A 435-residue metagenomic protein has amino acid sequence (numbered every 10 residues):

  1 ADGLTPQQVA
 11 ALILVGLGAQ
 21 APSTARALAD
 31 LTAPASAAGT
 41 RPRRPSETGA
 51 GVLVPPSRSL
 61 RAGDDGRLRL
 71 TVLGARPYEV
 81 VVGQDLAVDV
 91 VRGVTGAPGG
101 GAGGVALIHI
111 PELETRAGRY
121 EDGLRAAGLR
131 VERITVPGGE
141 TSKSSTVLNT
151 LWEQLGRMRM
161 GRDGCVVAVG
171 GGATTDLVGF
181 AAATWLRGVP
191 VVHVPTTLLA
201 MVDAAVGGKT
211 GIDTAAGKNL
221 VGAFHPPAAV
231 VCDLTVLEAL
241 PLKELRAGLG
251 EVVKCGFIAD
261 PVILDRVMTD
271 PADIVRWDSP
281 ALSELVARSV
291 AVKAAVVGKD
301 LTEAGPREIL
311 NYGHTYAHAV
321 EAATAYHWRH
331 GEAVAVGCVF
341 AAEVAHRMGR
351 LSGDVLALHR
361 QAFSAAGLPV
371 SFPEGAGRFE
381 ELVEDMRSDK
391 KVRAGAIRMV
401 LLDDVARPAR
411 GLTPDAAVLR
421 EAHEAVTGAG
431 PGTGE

Functional and structural regions predicted by a protein language model:
D2-R43: C-terminal peripheral helix-coil segments that are non-catalytic and often amphipathic
R41, D65, G250-V253, R350-E435: C-terminal charged capping/lid subdomain of soluble metabolic enzymes
G49-C165: ATP/NTP phosphate-donor binding region
G100, R159-G161, T184-L186, I212-T214 (+5 more regions): Solvent-exposed alpha-helices and their adjacent loops that cap or buttress functional pockets in soluble metabolic
A173-F180, M201-V202, H318-A319: Short glycine/serine/threonine-rich phosphate/pyrophosphate-binding segments that cradle anionic phosphate groups
F180-D273: A glycine/threonine-rich phosphate-anchoring loop and its flanking beta-alpha core in nucleotide/phosphate-binding
D265-E380: Active-site segments that bind and position negatively charged phosphate/pyrophosphate groups
